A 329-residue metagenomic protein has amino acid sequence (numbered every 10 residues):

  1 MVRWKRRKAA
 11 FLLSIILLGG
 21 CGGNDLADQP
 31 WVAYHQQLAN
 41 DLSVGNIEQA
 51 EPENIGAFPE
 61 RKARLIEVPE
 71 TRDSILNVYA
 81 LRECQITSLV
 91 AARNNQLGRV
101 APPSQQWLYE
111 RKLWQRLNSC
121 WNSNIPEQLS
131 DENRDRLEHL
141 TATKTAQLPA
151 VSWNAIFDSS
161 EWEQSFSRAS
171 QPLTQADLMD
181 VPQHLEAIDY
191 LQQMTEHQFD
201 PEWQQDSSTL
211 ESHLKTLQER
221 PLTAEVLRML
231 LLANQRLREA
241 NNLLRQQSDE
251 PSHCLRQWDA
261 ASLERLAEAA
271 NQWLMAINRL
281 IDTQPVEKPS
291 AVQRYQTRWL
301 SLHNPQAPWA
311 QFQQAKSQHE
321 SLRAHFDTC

Functional and structural regions predicted by a protein language model:
V2-F11: Bacterial N-terminal signal peptides that target proteins for export
R3, G45-E48, A310: N-terminal non-cleavable signal-anchor helices
L17-G20: C-terminal motif of bacterial Sec signal peptides marking the signal peptidase cleavage site
G22, L26, P52-E60, S208 (+3 more regions): Eukaryotic low-complexity, intrinsically disordered regulatory segments enriched in serine, proline and acidic residues
D25-Q175: N-terminal Sec/ER secretory leader and immediately downstream segment of secreted/extracellular precursors
H139-P285: Extended amphipathic alpha-helical interaction segments
M275-C329: Hydrophilic extracytoplasmic domains
